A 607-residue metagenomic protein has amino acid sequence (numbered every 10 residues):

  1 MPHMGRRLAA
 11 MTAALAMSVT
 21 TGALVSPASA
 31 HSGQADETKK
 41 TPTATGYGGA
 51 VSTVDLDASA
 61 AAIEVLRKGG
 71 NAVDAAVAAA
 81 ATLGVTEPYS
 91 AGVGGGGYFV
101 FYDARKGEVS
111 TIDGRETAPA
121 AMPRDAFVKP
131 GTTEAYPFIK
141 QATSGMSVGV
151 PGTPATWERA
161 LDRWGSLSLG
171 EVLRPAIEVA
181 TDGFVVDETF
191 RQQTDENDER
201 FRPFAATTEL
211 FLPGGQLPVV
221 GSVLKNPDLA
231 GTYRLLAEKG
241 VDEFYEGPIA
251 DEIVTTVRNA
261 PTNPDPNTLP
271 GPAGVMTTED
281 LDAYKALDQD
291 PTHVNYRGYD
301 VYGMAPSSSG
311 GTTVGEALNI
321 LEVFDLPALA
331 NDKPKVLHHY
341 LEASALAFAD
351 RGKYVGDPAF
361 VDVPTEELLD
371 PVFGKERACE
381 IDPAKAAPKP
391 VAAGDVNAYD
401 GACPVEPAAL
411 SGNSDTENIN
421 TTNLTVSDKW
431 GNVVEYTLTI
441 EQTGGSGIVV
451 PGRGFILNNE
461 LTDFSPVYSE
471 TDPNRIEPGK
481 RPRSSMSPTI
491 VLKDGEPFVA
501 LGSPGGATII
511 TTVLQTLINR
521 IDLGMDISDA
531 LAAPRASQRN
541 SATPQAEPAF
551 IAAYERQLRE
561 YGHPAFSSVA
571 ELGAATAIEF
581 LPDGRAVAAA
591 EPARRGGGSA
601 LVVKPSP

Functional and structural regions predicted by a protein language model:
M1-A30, W157: Secretory targeting and sorting signals
H31-A60, E64, A72-K239, F244-E246 (+2 more regions): Noncatalytic scaffold domains of N-terminal-nucleophile
V65-L66, A155-R163, K239-E246, D251 (+2 more regions): Alpha-helical support elements that line or immediately flank enzyme active sites and cofactor-binding pockets
V85-Y89, G95-T111, N263-T277, S427 (+3 more regions): Active-site rim segments in enzyme catalytic domains, especially the processed small/beta chain of N-terminal
G274, V323-T439, R453, E460 (+1 more regions): Internal maturation/activation junctions in enzymes
L287-D288, N418-T421, T443, S484-M486: Short, small/polar residue-rich loop motifs at catalytic or cofactor-binding pockets
W430, G479-R481, V513, D522-A570: Extended C-terminal subregions enriched in glycine
